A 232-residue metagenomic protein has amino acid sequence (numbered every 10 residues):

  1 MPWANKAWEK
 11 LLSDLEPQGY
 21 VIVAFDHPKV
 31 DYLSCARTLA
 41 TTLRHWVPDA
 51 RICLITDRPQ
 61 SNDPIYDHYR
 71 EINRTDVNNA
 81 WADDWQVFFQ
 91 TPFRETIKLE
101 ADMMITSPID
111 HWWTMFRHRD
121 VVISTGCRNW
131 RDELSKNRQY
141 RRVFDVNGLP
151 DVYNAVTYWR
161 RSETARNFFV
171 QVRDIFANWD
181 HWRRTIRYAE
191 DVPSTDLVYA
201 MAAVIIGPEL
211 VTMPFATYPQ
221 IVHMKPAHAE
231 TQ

Functional and structural regions predicted by a protein language model:
M1-Q232: Glycosyltransferase catalytic domains, chiefly GT-A lineage
